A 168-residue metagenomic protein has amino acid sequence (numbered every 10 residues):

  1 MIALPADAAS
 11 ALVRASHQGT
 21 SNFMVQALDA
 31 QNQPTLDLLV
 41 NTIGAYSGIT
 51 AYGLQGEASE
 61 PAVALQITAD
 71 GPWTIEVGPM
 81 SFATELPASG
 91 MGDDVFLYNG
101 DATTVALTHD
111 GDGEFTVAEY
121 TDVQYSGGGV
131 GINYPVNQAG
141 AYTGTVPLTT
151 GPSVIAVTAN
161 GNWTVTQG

Functional and structural regions predicted by a protein language model:
M1-G168: Acidic, Ser/Thr/Pro
